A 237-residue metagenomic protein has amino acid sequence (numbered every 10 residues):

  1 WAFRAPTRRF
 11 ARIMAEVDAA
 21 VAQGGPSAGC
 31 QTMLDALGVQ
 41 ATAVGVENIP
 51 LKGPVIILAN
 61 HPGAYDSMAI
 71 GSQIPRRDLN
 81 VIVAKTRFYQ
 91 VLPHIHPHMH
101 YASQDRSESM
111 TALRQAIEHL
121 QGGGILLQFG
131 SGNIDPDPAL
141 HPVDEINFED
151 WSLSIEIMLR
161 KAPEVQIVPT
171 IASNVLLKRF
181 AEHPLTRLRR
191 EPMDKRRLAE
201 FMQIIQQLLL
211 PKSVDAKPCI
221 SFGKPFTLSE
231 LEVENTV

Functional and structural regions predicted by a protein language model:
W1-V55, M68-A69, R76, H96: Membrane-anchoring hydrophobic helices of lipid-metabolizing enzymes
V55-S107: Catalytic core of membrane glycerolipid acyltransferases/transacylases, capturing the structured, soluble-facing
H61-Y65, N133-D135, V175: Gly/Ser/Thr-rich loops at beta-strand to alpha-helix junctions that form or flank small-molecule/cofactor-binding
N80-V83, I125-F129, Q166-I171: A structural signal for short, well-ordered beta-strand segments and their strand-loop junctions that often border
A102-R114, N147-S154: Active-site glycine-rich loop that binds ribose-phosphate moieties when present
A112-G122: Short amphipathic alpha-helices and their capping/turn segments at secondary-structure boundaries
G122-P136: A structural motif
P136-E232: A cross-family acyltransferase "interaction/gating" segment
